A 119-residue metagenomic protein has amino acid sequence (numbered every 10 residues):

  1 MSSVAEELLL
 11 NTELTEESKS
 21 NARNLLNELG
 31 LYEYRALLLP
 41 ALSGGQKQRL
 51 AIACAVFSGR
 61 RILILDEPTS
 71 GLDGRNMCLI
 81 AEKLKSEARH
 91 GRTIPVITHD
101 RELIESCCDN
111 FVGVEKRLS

Functional and structural regions predicted by a protein language model:
E17-Y34: Conserved ABC ATPase "signature" region
L38-L42: Conserved ABC ATPase signature
I52: Hydrophobic anchor residue at the start of the ABC signature
A55-V56: ABC ATPase C-loop
L63-D66: Catalytic Walker B motif of ABC-type/P-loop ATPase nucleotide-binding domains
T69-S70: Short loop immediately C-terminal to the Walker-B catalytic DE motif in ABC-type ATPase nucleotide-binding domains
D73: ABC-family nucleotide-binding domains
T98-H99: H-loop/switch region of ABC-family ATPase nucleotide-binding domains
